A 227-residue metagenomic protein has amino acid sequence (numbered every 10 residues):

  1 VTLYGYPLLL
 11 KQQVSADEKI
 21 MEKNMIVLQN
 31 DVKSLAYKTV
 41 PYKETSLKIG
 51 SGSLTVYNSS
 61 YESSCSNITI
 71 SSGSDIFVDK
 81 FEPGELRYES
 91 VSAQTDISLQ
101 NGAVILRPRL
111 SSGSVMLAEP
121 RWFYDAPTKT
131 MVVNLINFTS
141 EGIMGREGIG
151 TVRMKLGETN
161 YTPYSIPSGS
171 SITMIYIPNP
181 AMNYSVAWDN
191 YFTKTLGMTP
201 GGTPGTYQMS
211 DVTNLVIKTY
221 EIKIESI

Functional and structural regions predicted by a protein language model:
T2-D125: Beta-strand/loop motifs with alternating small/hydrophobic and polar/acidic residues, enriched in the first structured
S71-I227: Intrinsically disordered, low-complexity regions enriched in Pro/Ser/Thr/Gly and acidic residues
